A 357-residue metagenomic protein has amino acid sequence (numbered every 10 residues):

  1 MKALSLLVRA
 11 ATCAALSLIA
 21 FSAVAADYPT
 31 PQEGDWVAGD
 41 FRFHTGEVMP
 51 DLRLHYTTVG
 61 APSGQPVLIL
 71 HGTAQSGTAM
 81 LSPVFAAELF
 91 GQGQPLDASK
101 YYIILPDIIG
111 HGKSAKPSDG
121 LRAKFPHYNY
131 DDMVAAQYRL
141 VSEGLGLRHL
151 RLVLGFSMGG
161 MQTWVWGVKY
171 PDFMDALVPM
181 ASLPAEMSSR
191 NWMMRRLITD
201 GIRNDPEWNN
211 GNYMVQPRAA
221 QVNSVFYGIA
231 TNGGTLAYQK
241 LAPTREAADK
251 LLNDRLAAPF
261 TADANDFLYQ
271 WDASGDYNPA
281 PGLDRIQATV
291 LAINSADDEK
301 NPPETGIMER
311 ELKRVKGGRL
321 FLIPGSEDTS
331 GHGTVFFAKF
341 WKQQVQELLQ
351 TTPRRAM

Functional and structural regions predicted by a protein language model:
T57-D119: N-terminal cap/lid subdomain of alpha/beta-hydrolase-fold enzymes
D131-R151: Conserved acidic catalytic loop of the alpha/beta-hydrolase fold
R148-S188: Conserved hydrolase catalytic core segment
F173-A257: Alpha/beta-hydrolase-fold enzymes
D266-G282: Active-site nucleophile elbow and catalytic-triad environment of alpha/beta-hydrolase enzymes
I286, A292-N294: Short beta-strand/loop motif that positions the catalytic acidic residue of the alpha/beta-hydrolase fold
E299-G306: Conserved alpha/beta-hydrolase "acid-adjacent" motif
G318-M357: Catalytic active-site module of serine/aspartate enzymes centered on a nucleophile-bearing elbow/loop
